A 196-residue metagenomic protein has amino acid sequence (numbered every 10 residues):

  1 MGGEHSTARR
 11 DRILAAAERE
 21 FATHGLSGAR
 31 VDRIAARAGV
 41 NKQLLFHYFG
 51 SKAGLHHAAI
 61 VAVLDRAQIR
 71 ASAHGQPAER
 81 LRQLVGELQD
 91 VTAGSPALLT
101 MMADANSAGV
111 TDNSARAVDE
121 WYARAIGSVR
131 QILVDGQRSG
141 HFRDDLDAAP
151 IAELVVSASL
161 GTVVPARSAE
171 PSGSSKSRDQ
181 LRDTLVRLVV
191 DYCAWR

Functional and structural regions predicted by a protein language model:
M1-A8, S168, R196: N-terminal intrinsically disordered/low-complexity leader segments
R12, A16, E20-G54, A58: Helix-turn-helix
H56, I60, A103, A115-I126 (+2 more regions): Amphipathic, non-transmembrane alpha-helical scaffold segments
V61-R66: Short, basic, alpha-helical segments at the C-terminal edge of helix-turn-helix-like DNA-binding modules
I69-T100, A148-V155, R182: Hydrophobic alpha-helical connector segments
E87-G94, A123-S139, L154-R196: C-terminal peripheral helix-coil segments that are non-catalytic and often amphipathic
T92-R116, V164-S168: Amphipathic alpha-helical segments used for helix-helix packing
R116-W121, R138-L154: All-alpha amphipathic helical-bundle segments outside canonical DNA-binding/catalytic cores that form hydrophobic
